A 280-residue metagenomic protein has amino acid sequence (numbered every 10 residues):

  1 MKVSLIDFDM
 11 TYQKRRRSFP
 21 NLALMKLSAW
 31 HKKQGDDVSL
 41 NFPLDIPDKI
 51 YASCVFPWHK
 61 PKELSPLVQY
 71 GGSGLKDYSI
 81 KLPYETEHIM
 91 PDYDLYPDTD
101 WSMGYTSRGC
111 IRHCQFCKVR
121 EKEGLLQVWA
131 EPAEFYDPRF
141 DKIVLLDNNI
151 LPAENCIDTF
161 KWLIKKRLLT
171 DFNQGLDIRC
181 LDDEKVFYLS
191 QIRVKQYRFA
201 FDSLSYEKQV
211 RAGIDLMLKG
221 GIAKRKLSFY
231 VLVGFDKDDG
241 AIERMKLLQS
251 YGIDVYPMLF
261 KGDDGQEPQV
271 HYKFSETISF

Functional and structural regions predicted by a protein language model:
M1-L67, K76: A short, structured N-terminal alpha-helical element that caps or precedes a catalytic domain
S4-S18, P91-Q127, F140-D147: N-terminal pre-triad scaffold of radical SAM enzymes
L5, Y51-C54, V119-G213, M217 (+2 more regions): Core AdoMet radical
K32, I164, L218, Q249: Anion (oxyanion) recognition and catalysis
I50, K62-E63, D77-E85, Q115 (+2 more regions): Short, charged, surface-exposed secondary-structure boundary motifs
V68-L95: Ser/Thr/Gly-rich flexible loops in soluble cytosolic domains mediating phosphotransfer, phosphorylation
E154, F235-D236, Y256-F280: Flexible glycine/acidic-rich beta-alpha junction loops that bind and position SAM and/or redox cofactors in anaerobic
V233-G252: Catalytic cores of alpha/beta
